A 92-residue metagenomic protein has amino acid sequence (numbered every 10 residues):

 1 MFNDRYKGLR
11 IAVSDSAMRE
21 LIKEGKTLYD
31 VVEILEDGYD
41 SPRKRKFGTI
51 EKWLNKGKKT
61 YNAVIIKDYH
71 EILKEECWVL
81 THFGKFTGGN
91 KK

Functional and structural regions predicted by a protein language model:
M1-K92: Ribonuclease/tRNase effector modules and their secretory precursors
